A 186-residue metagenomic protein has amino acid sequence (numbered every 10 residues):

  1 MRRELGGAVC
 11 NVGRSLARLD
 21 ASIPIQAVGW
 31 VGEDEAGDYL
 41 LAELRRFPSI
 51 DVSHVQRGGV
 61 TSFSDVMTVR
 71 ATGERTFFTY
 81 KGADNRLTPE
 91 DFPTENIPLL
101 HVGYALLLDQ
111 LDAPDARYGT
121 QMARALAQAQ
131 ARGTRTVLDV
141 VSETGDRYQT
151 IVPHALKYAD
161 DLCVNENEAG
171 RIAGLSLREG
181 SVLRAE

Functional and structural regions predicted by a protein language model:
M1-Q26, E35-R45: Glycine-rich phosphate/adenosyl-contacting loop at the front of the ribokinase-like
W30, D38-R57, S62-E186: Ribokinase/PfkB-type carbohydrate-kinase core domain
